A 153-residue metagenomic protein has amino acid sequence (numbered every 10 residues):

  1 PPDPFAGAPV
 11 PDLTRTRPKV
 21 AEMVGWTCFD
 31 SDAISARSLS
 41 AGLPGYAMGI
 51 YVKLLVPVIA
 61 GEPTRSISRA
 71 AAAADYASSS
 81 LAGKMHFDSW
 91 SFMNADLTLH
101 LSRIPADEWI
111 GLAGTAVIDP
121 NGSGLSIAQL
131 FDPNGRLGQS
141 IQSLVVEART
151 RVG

Functional and structural regions predicted by a protein language model:
P1-G153: Terminal targeting signals and extreme-terminal segments of soluble enzymes
